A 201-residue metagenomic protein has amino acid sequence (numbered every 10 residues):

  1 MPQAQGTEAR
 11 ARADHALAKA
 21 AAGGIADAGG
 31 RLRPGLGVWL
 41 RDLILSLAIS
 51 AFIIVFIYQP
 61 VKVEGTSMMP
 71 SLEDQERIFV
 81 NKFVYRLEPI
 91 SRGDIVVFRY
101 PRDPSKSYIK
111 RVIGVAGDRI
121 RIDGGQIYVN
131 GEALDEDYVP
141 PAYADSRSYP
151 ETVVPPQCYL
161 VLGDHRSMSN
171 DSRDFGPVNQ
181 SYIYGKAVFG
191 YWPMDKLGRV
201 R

Functional and structural regions predicted by a protein language model:
M1-L40, F52, F56-K62, S67-R201: Soluble "head" domains of membrane/secretory-pathway proteins
D42, S46-S50: Hydrophobic alpha-helical membrane-embedded or membrane-associated segments
